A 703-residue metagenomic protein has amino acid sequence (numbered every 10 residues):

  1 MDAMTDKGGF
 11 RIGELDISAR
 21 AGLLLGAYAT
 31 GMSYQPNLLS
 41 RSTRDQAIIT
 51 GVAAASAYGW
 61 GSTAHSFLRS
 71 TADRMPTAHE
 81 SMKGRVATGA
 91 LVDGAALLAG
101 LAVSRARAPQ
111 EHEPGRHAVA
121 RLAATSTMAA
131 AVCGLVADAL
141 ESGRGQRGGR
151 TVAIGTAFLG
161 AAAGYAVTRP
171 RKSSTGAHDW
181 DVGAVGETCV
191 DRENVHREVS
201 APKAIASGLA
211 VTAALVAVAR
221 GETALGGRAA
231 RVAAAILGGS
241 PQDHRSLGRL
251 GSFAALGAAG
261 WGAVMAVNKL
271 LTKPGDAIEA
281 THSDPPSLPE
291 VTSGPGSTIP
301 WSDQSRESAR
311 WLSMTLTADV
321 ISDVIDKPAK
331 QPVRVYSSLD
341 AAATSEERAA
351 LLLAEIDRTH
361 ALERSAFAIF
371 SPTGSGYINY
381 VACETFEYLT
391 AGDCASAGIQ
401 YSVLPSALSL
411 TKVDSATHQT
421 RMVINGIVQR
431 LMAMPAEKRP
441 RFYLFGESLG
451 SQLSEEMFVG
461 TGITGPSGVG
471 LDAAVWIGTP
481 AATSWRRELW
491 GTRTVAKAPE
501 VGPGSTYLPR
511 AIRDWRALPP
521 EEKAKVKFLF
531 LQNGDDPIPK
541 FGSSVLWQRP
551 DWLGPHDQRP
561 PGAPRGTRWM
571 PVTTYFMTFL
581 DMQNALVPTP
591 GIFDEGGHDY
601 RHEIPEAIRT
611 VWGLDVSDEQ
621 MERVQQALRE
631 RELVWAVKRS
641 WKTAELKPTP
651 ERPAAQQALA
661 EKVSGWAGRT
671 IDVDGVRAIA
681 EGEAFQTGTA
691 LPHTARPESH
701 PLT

Functional and structural regions predicted by a protein language model:
M1-G13: Short, Lys/Arg-rich, polar N-terminal cytosolic tail immediately upstream of the first transmembrane signal-anchor
F10-R74, H79-P440, G460-T703: C-terminal His-loop and adjacent cap/lid subdomain of alpha/beta-hydrolase
L444-S451: Gly/Ala-rich beta-loop-alpha elbow adjacent to hydrolase catalytic centers
